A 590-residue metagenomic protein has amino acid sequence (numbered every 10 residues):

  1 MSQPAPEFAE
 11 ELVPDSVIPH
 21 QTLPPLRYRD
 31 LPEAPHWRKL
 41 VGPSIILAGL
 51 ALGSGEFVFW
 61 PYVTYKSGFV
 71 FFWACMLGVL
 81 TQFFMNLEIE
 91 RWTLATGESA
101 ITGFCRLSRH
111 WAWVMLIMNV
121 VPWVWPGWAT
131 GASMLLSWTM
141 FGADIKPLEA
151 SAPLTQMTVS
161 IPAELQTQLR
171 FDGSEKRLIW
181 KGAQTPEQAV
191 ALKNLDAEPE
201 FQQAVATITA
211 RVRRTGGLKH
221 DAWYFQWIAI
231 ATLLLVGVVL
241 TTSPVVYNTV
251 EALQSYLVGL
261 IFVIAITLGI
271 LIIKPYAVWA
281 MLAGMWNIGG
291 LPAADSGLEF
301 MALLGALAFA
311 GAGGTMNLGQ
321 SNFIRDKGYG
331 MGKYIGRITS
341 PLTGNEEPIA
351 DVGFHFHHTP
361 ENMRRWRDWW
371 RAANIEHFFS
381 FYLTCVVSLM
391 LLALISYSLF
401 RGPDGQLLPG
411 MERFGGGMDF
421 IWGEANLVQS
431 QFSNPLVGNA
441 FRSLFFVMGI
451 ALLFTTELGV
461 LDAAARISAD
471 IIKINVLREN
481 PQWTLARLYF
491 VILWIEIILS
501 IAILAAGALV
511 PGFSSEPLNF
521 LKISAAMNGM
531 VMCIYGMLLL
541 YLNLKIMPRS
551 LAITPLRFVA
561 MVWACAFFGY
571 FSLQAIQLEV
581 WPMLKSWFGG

Functional and structural regions predicted by a protein language model:
S2-F57, G259, Y334, P341-H355 (+1 more regions): Membrane-interface "cap" regions at the ends of multi-pass membrane proteins
H20-P25, W60-T64, N86-A112, S133-A150 (+7 more regions): Flexible loop linkers connecting adjacent transmembrane helices in multi-pass alpha-helical membrane transporters
L47, A74-G103, V114-T130, G459: Juxtamembrane transmembrane-helix boundary signature
A95, H110-Q156, Q202-G217, A229-L233 (+3 more regions): Hydrophobic transmembrane alpha-helices that form the core helical bundles of multi-pass secondary transporters
A152-L154, D221-A231, G415-W422, I472-L509 (+1 more regions): Loop-to-transmembrane helix boundary motifs in multi-pass membrane proteins
T215, L234-L257, L268-P275, A502-P517 (+1 more regions): Membrane-water interface regions at transmembrane-helix termini and the short interhelical loops of multi-pass membrane
Y247-L257, R466, D470, V476 (+2 more regions): C-terminal membrane-solvent junction of multi-pass transporters and transport-like membrane proteins
G259-L298, L303, A312-S321, G536-R549 (+1 more regions): Hydrophobic alpha-helical segments and their helix-loop junctions in multi-pass secondary transporters
